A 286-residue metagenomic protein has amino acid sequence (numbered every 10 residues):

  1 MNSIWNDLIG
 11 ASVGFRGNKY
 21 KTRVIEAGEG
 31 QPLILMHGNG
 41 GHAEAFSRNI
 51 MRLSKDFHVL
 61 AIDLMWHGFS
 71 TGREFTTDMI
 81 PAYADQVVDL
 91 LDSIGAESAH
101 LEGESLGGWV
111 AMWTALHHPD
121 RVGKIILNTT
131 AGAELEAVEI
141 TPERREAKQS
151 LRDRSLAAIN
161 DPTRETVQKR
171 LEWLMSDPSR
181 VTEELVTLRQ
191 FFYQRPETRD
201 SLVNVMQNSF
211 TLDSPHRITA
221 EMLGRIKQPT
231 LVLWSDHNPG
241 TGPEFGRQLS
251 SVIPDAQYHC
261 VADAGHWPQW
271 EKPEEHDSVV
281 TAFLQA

Functional and structural regions predicted by a protein language model:
M1-L33, S54-F57, A96-E97, T281-A286: Alpha/beta-hydrolase fold catalytic core
R23-F69: Conserved HGGG/HGGXW glycine-rich cap/lid loop of the alpha/beta-hydrolase fold
I25, L60-L106, V138, S278: Active-site loop/oxyanion-hole signature of alpha/beta-hydrolase fold enzymes
L116, G123-P162: Flexible "cap/lid" loop of the alpha/beta hydrolase fold
A158-G224: Conserved alpha/beta-hydrolase catalytic His-Asp/Glu region
I226, V232-W234: Short beta-strand/loop motif that positions the catalytic acidic residue of the alpha/beta-hydrolase fold
H237-T241: Acidic catalytic loop of the alpha/beta-hydrolase fold
D255-A286: Catalytic active-site module of serine/aspartate enzymes centered on a nucleophile-bearing elbow/loop
